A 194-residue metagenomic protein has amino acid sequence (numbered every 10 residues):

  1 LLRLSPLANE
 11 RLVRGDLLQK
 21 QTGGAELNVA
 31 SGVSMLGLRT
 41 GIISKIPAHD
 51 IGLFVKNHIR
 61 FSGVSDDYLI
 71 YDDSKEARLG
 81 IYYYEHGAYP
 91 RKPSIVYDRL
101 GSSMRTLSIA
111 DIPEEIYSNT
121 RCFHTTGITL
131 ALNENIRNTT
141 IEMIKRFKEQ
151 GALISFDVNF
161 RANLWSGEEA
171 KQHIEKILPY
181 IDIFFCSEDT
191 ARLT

Functional and structural regions predicted by a protein language model:
L1-L2, A48, F160, T190: Short, glycine/acidic-enriched loop or turn micro-motifs at the edges of active sites
L1-R11: Positively charged, low-complexity intrinsically disordered leader regions
V13-G23: Short pre-catalytic strand/loop immediately N-terminal to key active-site residues, enriched for Gly-Thr
T22-E26, I51: Conserved donor sugar-nucleotide recognition element shared by glycan-biosynthetic enzymes
A25-M35, T140-R146: Histidine-anchored nucleotide/phosphate-binding helix
L36, S62, Q150: Conserved dinucleotide-binding and phosphotransfer motif residues
R39-G127: Conserved N-terminal subdomain of the carbohydrate kinase-like
C122, I128-T194: Conserved beta-alpha-beta core of the PfkB/ribokinase-like small-molecule kinase fold
